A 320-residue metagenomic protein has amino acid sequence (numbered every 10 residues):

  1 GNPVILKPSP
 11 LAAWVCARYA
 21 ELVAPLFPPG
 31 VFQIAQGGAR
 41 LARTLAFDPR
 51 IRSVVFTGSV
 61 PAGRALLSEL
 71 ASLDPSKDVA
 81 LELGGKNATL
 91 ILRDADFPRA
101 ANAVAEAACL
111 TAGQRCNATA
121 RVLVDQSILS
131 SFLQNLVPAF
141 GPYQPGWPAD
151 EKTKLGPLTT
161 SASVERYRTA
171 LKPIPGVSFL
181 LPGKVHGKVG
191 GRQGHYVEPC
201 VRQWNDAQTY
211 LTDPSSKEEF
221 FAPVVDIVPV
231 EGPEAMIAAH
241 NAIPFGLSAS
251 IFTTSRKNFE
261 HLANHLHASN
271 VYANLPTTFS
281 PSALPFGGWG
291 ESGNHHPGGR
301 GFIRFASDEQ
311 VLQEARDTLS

Functional and structural regions predicted by a protein language model:
G1, F32, V54, G85 (+4 more regions): Residue-level signal for inorganic ion chemistry
G1-N2, S178: Active-site-proximal glycine-rich helix-loop-beta segment
N2-R99: Rossmann-like NAD(P) dinucleotide-binding subdomain of oxidoreductase/dehydrogenase enzymes
F27, P61-Y210, P233, A273 (+1 more regions): ALDH superfamily catalytic-core signature
Q36-A39, G58, Q126, T254 (+2 more regions): Residues that line or immediately flank small-molecule/substrate-binding pockets and catalytic motifs
T44-L45, A103, P173, F305: Well-formed, non-transmembrane alpha-helical positions, independent of function
D48, I174, I243: Acidic-histidine catalytic/liganding microenvironments
I51, L90, R192, Y196-S320: Conserved C-terminal structural/oligomerization subdomain of aldehyde/semialdehyde dehydrogenase
